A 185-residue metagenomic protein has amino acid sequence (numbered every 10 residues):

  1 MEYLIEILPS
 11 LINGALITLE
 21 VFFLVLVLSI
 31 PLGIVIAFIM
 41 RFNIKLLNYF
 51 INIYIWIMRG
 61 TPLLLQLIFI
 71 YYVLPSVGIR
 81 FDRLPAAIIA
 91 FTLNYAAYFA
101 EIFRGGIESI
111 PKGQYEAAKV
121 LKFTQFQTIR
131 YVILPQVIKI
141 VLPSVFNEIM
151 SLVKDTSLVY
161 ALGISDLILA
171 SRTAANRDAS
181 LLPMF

Functional and structural regions predicted by a protein language model:
M1-F185: Transmembrane alpha-helices and adjacent helix-loop boundaries
